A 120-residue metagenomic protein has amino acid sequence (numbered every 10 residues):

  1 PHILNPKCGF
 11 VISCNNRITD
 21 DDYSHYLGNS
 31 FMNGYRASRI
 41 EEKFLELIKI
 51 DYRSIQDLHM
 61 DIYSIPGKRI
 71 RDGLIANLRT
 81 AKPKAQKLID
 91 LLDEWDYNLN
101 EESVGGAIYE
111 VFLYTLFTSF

Functional and structural regions predicted by a protein language model:
P1-F120: Long, compositionally biased non-active-site segments enriched in small/hydrophobic residues and glycine
